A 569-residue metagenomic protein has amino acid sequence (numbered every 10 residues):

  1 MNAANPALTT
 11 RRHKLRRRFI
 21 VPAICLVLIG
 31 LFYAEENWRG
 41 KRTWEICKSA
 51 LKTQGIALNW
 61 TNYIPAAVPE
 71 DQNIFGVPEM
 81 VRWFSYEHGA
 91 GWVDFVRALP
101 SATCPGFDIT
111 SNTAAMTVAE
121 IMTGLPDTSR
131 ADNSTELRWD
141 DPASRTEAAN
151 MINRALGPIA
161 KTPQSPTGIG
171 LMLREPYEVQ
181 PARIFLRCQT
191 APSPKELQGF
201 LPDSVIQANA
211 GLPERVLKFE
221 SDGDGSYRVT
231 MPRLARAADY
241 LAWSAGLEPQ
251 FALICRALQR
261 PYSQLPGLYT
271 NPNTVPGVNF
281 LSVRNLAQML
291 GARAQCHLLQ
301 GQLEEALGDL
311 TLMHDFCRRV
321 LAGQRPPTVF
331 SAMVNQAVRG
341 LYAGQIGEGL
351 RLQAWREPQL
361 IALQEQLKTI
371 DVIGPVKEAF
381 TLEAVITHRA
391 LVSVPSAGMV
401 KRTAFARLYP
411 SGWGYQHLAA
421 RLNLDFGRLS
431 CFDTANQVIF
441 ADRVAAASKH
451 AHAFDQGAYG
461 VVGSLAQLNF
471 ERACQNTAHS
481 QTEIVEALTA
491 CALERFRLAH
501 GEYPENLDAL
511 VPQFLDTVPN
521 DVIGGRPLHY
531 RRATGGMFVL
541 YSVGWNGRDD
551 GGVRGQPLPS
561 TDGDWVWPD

Functional and structural regions predicted by a protein language model:
N2-D569: Short acidic linear motifs
